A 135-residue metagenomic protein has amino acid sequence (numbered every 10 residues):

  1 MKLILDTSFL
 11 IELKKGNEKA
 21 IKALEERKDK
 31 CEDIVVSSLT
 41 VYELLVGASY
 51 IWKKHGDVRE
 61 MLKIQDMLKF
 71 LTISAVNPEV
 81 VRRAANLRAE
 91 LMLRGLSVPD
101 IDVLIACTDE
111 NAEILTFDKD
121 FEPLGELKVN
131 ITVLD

Functional and structural regions predicted by a protein language model:
M1, A106, E110-D135: Acidic, PIN/NYN-like endoribonuclease modules and their adjacent C-terminal/linker elements
M1-V36, S49-Q65, D135: Short, well-structured N-terminal submotif of metal-dependent ribonuclease cores
D6, E43, D102, D118: Acidic active-site catalytic centers that drive phospho-/nucleotidyl reactions and related ester hydrolyses
D6-T7, L44, A84, D109: Generic structural signal for small/hydrophobic residues in well-ordered secondary structure, especially within
L10, V41-L44, V81, F121-E122: A generic structural signal for short hydrophobic patches within well-formed alpha-helices
V35, S74, N130-T132: General small-molecule cofactor/ligand-binding pocket signal
T72-L115: Active-site neighborhoods of divalent-metal-dependent phosphate/nucleic-acid chemistry enzymes
